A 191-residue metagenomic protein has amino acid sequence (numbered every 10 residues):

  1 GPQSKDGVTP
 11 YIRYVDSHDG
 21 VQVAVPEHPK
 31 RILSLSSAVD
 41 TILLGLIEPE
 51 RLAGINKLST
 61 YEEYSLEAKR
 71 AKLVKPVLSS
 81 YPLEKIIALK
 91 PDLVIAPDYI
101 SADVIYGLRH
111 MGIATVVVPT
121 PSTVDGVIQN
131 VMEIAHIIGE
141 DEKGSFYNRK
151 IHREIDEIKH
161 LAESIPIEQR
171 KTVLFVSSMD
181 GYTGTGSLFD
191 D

Functional and structural regions predicted by a protein language model:
G1-T41, E142-L174: Bacterial Sec-exported substrate-binding components of ABC uptake systems
Y14-A24, K75-I87, D103: Early extracytoplasmic/lumenal segment of secretory-pathway proteins
V25-H28, I47, I87-A88, L108-M111 (+1 more regions): Extracellular/periplasmic catalytic domains that process cell-envelope and extracellular macromolecules
L33-L89, L93-D98: A short, structured surface patch at a secondary-structure boundary
V39, P82, V104, F189-D190: Residues within well-ordered alpha-helices
L43, Y182-T183: Short acidic/polar micro-motifs at solvent-exposed secondary-structure junctions
S59-Y61, G184-D191: Alpha-helical, coiled-coil/dimerization segments enriched in small aliphatic residues
D103-Y182: Extracytoplasmic substrate-binding proteins
